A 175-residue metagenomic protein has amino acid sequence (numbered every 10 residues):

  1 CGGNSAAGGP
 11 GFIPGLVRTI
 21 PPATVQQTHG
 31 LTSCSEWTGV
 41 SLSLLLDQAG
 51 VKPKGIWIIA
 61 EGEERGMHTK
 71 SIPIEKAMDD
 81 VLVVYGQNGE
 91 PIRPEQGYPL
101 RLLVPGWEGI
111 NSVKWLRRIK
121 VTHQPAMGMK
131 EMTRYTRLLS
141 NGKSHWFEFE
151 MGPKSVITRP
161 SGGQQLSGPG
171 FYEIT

Functional and structural regions predicted by a protein language model:
C1-T175: Structured, non-membrane catalytic/scaffold regions adjacent to prosthetic-group chemistry
